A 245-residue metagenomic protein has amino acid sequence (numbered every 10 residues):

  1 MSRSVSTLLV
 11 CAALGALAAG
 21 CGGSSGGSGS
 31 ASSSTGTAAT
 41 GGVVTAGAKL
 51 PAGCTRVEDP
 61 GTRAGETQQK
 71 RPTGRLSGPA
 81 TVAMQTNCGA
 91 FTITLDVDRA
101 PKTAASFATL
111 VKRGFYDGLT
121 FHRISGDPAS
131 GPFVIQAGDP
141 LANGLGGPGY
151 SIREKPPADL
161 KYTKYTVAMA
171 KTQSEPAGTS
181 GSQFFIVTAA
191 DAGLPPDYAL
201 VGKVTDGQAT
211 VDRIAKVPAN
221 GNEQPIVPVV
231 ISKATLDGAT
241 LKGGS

Functional and structural regions predicted by a protein language model:
S2-S245: Cyclophilin-like peptidyl-prolyl cis-trans isomerases
